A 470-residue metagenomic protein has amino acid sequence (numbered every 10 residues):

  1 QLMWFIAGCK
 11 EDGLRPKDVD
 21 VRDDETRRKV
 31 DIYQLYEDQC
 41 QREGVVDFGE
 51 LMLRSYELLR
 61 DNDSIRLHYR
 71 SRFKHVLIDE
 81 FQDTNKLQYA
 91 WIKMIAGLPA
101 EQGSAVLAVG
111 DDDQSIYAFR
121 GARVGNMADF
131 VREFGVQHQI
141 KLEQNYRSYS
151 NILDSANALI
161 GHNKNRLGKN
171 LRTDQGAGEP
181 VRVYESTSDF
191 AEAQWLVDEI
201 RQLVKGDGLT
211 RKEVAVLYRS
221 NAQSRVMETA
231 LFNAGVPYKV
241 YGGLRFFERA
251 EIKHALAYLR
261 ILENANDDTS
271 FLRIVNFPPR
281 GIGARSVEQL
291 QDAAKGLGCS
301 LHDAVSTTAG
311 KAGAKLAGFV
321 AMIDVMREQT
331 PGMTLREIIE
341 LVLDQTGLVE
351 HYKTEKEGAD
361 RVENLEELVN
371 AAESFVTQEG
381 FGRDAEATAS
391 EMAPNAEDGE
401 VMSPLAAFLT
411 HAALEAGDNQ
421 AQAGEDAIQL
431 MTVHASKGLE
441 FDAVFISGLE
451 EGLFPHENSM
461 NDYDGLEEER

Functional and structural regions predicted by a protein language model:
Q1-K10, P16-R27, D31, Q39 (+2 more regions): Conserved P-loop NTPase-based nucleic-acid remodeling module centered on helicase motor cores
I6, V21-D129, L142-S148, V342: Conserved helicase NTPase motor core
V19-R22, H75, T210, S224-V236 (+2 more regions): Conserved helicase C-terminal RecA-like lobe
H68-Y69, T84, I95-Q102, V131-G135 (+4 more regions): Conserved catalytic network of the ASCE P-loop NTPase/AAA+ motor domain
Q102-S104, D111-D113, F134-Q139, A177-V181 (+4 more regions): Short glycine-/polar-rich loops that comprise or flank the Walker A/P-loop and associated switch/sensor motifs
V109-D113, F119-A122, Q144-Y146, A156-N157 (+4 more regions): A short beta-strand-to-loop transition that corresponds to the Sensor-1 phosphate-sensing loop of AAA+ P-loop ATPases
D113-A118, R147-Y149, V240-E263, V275: Short alpha-helix plus adjacent loop in nuclease-associated cores
G135-Q139, E143-P237, R260-A265, G296 (+1 more regions): Helicase P-loop NTPase motor core
